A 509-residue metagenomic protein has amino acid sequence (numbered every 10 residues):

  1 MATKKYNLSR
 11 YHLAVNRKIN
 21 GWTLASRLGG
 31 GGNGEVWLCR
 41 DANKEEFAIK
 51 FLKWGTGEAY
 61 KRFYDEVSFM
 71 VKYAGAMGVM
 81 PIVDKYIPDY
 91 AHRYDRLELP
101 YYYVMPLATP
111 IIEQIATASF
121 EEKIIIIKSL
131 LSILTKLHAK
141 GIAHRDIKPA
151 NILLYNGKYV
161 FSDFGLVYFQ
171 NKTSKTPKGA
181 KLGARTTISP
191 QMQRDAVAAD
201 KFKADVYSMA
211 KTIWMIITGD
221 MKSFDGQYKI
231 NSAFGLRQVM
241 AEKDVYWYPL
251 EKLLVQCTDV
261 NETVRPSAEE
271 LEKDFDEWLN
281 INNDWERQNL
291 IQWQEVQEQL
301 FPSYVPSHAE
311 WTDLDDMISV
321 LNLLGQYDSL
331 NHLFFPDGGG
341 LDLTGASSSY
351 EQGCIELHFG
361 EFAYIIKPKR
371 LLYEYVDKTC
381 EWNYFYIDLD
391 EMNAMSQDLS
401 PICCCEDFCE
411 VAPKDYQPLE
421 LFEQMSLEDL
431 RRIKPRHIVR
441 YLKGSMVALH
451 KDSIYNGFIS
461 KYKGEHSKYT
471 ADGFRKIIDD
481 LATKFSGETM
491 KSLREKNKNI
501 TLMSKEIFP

Functional and structural regions predicted by a protein language model:
M1-K18: Juxta-kinase regulatory segment immediately upstream of eukaryotic protein kinase catalytic domains
C39-Y64: ATP-binding glycine-rich loop module of kinase domains
P81-L99: Short beta-strand micro-motifs within the conserved protein kinase catalytic domain, predominantly in the N-lobe
Y94-I111: Conserved short submotifs of the Hanks-type protein kinase catalytic core that shape the nucleotide-binding pocket
H138-L154: Catalytic-loop of the protein kinase fold
P177-M192: Conserved activation segment of eukaryotic-like protein kinases, specifically the C-terminal portion of the activation
V260-W285: Terminal C-lobe "cap" of eukaryotic-type protein kinase domains
I281-Y375: Regulatory extensions appended to serine/threonine kinase catalytic cores
